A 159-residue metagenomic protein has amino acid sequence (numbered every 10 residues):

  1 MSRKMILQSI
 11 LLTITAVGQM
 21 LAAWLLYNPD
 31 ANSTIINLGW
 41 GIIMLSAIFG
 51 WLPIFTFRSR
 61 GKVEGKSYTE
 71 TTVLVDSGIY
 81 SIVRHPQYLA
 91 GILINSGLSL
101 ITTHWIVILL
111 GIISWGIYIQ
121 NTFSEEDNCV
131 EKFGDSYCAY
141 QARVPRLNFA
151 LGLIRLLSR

Functional and structural regions predicted by a protein language model:
M1-D76, I92-R159: Membrane-anchoring alpha-helices and their flanking helix-loop junctions
S77, I82-L89: Histidine-centered phosphotransfer motif of kinases
